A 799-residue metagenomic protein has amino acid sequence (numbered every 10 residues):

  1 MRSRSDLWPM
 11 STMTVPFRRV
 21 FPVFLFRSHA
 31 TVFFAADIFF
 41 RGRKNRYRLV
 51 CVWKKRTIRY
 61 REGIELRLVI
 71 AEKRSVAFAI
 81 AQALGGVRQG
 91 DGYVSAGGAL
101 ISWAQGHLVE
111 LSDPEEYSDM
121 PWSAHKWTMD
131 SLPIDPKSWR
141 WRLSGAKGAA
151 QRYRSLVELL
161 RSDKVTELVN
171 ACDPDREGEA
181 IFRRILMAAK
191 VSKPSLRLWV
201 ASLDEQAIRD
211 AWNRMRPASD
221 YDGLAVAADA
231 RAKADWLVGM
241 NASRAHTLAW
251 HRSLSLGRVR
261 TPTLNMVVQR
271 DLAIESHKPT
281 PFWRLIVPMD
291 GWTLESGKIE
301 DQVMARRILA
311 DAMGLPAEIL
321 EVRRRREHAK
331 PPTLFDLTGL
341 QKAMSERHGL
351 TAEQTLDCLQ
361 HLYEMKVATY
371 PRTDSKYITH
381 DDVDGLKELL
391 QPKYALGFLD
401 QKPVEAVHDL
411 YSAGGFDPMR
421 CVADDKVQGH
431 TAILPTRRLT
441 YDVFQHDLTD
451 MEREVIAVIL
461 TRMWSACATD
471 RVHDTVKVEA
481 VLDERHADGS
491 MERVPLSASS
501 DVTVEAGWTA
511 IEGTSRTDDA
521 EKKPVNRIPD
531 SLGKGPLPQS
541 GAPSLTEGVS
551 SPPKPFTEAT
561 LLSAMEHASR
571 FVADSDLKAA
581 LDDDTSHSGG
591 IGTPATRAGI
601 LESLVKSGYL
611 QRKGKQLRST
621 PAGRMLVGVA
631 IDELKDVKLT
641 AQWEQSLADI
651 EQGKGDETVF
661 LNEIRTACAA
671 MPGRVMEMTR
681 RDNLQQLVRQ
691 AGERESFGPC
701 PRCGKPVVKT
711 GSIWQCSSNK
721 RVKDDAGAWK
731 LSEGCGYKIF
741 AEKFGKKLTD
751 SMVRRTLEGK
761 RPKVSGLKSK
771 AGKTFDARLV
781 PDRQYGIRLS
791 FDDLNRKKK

Functional and structural regions predicted by a protein language model:
R2-T14, R18-R19, R27-S28: Low-acidity, Ser/Thr- and Arg-rich intrinsically disordered low-complexity segments
D6, D37, N45-Y47, Y60: Intrinsic-disorder-associated, low-complexity terminal segments enriched in Asp/Asn/His/Tyr and depleted of Lys/Arg
C51-A232: Intrinsically disordered, low-complexity regulatory segments
R59-L68, G90, R140-G145, A149 (+6 more regions): Basic, low-complexity terminal or inter-domain segments flanking catalytic cores
D163, E205-M289, R324-H328: C-terminal or mid-to-C-terminal helical accessory/interaction module adjacent to the motor/catalytic core
Q302-F335, Q341: Metal- or metallocofactor-binding catalytic centers and their adjacent structured scaffolds across diverse enzyme
